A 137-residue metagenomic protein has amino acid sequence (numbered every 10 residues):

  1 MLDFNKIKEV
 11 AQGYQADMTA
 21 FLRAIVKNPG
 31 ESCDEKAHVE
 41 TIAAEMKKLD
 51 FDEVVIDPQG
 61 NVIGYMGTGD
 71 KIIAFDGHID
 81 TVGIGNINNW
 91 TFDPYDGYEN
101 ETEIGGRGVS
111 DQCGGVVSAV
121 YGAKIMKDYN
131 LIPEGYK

Functional and structural regions predicted by a protein language model:
L2-V109, D128-P133: Acidic/His- and Gly-rich active-site-bordering loop/insert found across diverse amide/peptide-bond hydrolases
Q112-K137: Acidic/histidine-rich catalytic neighborhood of metal-dependent amide-processing enzymes
